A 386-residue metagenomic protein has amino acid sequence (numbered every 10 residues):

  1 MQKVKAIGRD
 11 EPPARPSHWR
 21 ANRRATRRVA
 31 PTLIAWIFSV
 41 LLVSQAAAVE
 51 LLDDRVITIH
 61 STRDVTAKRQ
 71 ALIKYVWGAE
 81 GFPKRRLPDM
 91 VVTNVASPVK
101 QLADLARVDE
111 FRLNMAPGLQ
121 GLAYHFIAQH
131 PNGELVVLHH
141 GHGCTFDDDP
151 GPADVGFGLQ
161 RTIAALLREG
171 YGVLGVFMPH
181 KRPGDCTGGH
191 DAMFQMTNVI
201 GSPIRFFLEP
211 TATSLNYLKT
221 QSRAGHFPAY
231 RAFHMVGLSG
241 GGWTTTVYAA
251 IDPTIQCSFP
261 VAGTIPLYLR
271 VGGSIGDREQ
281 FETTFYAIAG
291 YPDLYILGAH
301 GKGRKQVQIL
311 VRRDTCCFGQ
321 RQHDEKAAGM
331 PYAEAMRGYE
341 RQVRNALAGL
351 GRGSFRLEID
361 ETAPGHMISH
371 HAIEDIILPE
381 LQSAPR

Functional and structural regions predicted by a protein language model:
D10-P16, R24-P31: Short, low-complexity intrinsically disordered segments enriched in A/P/G/S/L with frequent Arg, especially at protein
P88-H130: N-terminal cap/lid segment of alpha/beta-hydrolase-fold proteins
G133-H142: Short beta-strand element of the alpha/beta-hydrolase
G141-E209: Cap/lid segment of the alpha/beta-hydrolase catalytic domain
H190-S239: Gly/Ser-rich "nucleophile elbow"/oxyanion-hole loop immediately N-terminal to the catalytic nucleophile in hydrolases
L238, T244-T284: Hydrolase active-site cap/lid region
P266-G349: The feature captures the conserved acid-bearing segment of alpha/beta-hydrolase catalytic domains
P331, R337-R386: C-terminal catalytic histidine-bearing segment of alpha/beta-hydrolase fold enzymes
